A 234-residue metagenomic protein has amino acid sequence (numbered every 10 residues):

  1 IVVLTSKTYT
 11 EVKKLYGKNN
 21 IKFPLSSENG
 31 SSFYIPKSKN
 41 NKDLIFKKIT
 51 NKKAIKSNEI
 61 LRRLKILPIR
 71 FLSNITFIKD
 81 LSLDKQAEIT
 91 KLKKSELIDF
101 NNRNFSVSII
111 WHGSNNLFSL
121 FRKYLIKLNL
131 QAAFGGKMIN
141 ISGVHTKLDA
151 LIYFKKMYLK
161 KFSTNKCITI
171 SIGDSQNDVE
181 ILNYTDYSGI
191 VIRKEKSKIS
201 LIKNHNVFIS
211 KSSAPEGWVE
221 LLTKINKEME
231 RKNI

Functional and structural regions predicted by a protein language model:
I1-K79, R193: Active-site phosphate-binding/coordination module
E11-K14, K85, A150, E180-I181: Phosphate- and divalent-cation-binding pockets in alpha/beta enzyme and binding domains that engage nucleotide-derived
V12, L117-F118, K196-I199: Short, charged/polar "capping" segments at the starts of alpha-helices and the immediately preceding loops
N19-I21, N29, L128, Y184-D186 (+1 more regions): Short, structured coil segments at secondary-structure junctions
S38-I45, T90-K93, K224-E228: Short, surface-exposed amphipathic charged segments that create phosphate/polyanion-binding patches used for binding
L67-I170, Q176: Conserved acidic, metal-coordinating active-site core of Asp-based, Mg2+-dependent phosphoryl-transfer enzymes
M138-I234: Mg2+-dependent phosphoryl-transfer enzymes with acidic/Ser/Thr/Gly-rich catalytic loops
